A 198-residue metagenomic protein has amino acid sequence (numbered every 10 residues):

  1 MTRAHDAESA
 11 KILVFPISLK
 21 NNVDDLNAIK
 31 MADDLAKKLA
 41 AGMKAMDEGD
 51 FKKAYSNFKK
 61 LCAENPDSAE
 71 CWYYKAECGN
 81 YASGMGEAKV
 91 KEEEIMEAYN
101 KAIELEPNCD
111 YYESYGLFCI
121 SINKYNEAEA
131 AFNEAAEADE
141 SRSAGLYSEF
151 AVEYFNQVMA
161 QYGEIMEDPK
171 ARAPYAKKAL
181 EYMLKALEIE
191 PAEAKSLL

Functional and structural regions predicted by a protein language model:
D34-E64, N80, G84-M85: Alpha-helical segment of the N-proximal tetratricopeptide repeat
A36, E70, D110, A144-G145 (+1 more regions): Start-of-helix register in tetratricopeptide repeats
P66, E106-P107, E140-S141, P191: Short coil turns that delineate tetratricopeptide repeat
